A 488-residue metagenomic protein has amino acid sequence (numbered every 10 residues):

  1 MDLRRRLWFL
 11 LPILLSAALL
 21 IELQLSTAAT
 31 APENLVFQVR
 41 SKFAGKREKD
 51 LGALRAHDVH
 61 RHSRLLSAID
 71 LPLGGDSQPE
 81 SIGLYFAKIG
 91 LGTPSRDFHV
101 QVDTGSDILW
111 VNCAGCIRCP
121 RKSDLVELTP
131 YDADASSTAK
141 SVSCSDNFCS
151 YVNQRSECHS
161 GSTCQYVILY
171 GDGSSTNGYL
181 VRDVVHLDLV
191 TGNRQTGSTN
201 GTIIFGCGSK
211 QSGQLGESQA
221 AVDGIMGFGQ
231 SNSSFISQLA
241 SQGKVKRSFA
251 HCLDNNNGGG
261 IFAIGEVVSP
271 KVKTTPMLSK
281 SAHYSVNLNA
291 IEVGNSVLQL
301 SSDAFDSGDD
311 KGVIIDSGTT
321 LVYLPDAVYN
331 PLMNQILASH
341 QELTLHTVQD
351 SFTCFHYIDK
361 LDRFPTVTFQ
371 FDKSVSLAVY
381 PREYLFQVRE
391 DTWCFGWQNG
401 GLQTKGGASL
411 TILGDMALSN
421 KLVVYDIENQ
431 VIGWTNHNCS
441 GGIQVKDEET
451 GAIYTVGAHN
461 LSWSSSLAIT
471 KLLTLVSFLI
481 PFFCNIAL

Functional and structural regions predicted by a protein language model:
D2-V100, I108-Y179, T202, Q214-E217 (+5 more regions): Disordered propeptide/prodomain
R5, T93, L189, N193 (+4 more regions): Eukaryotic basic, amphipathic alpha-helical target segments in cytosolic regions
G83-A87, R182, S248, G259-I261 (+3 more regions): Short glycine-rich loop/turn motifs
A87-S141, V185, I225-G229, S301-L343 (+1 more regions): Aspartyl protease active-site motif detector
S162-L169, N232-S237, H346-Y357: Charged, amphipathic alpha-helical segments
L169-H283, I314, F369, S374 (+1 more regions): Glycine-rich flap/beta-hairpin and adjacent strands of clan AA aspartyl proteases
T344-L377, L472: Extended C-terminal subregions enriched in glycine
N429-I453: C-terminal SET catalytic tail plus cysteine-rich post-SET Zn-binding segment of SAM-dependent SET-domain
